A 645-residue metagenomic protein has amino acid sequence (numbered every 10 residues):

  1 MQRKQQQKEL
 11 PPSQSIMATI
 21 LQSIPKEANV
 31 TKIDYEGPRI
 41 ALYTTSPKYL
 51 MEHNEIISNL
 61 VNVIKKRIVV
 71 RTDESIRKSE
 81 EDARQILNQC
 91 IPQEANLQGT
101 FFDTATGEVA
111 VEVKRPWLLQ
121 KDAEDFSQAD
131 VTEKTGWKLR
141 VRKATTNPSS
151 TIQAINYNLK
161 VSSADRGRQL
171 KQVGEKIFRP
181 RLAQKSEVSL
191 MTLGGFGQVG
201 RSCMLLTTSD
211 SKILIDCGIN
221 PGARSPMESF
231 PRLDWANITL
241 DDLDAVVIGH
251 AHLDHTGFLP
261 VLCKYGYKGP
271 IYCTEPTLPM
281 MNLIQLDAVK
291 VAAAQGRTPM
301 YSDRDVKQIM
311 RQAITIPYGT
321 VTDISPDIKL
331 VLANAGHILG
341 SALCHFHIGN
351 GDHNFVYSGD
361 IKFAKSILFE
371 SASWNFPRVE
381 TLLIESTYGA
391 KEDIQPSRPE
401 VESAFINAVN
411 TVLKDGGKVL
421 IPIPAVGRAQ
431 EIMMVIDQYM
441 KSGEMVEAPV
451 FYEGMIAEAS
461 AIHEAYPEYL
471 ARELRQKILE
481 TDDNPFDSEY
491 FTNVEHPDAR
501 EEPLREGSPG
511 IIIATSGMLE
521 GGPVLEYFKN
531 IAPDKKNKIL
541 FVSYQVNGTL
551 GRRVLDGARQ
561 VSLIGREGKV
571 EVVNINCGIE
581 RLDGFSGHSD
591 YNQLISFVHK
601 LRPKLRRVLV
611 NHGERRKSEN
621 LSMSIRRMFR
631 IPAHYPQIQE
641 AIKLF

Functional and structural regions predicted by a protein language model:
M1-L159: RNA-contacting regions in translation and RNA-metabolism proteins, encompassing KH/S1 modules where present
P38-I40, V109, L240-L243, K264-K268 (+4 more regions): Short, surface-exposed connector motifs at secondary-structure boundaries
N59, V63, R67-R71, R140-N158 (+3 more regions): Conserved glycine-bearing catalytic or ligand-binding loops at nucleotide- and phosphate-handling centers of large
K160-D241, T315-E370, E501-R505, P523-E526 (+2 more regions): Core dinuclear metal-dependent hydrolase active-site scaffold
F196-R201, T208-G269, C273-P279, I284-A313 (+4 more regions): Pre-active-site segment of Zn-dependent metallo-hydrolases
L214-G218, L243-D254, L259, I271-T274 (+12 more regions): Active-site neighborhood of phospho(di)ester-bond hydrolases with catalytic His/Asp-centered motifs
A364-E453, K538-S543, S562-M628, P632: Cap/insert and terminal regions of metallo-dependent hydrolase folds
F405-L550, G565-R566, R627: Hard-cation-handling environments
